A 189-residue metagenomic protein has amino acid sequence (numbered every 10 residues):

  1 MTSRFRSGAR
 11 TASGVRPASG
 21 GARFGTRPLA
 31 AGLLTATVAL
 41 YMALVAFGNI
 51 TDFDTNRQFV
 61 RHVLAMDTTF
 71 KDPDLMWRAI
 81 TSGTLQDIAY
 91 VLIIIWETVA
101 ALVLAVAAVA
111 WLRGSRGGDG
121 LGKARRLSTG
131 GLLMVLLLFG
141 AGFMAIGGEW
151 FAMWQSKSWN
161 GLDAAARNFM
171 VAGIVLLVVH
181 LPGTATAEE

Functional and structural regions predicted by a protein language model:
M1-G25: Short, Lys/Arg-rich, polar N-terminal cytosolic tail immediately upstream of the first transmembrane signal-anchor
R27-F59: N-terminal signal-anchor transmembrane alpha helix
A31-T37, I93, S128-L138: Hydrophobic alpha-helical transmembrane segments of polytopic
D54-L85: Membrane-interface interhelical connector segments
A79-A100: Individual transmembrane alpha-helix segments
L102-L133: Cytoplasmic juxtamembrane regions at transmembrane-helix boundaries
L133-E189: Alpha-helical transmembrane segments of multi-pass integral membrane proteins, characterized by long hydrophobic
